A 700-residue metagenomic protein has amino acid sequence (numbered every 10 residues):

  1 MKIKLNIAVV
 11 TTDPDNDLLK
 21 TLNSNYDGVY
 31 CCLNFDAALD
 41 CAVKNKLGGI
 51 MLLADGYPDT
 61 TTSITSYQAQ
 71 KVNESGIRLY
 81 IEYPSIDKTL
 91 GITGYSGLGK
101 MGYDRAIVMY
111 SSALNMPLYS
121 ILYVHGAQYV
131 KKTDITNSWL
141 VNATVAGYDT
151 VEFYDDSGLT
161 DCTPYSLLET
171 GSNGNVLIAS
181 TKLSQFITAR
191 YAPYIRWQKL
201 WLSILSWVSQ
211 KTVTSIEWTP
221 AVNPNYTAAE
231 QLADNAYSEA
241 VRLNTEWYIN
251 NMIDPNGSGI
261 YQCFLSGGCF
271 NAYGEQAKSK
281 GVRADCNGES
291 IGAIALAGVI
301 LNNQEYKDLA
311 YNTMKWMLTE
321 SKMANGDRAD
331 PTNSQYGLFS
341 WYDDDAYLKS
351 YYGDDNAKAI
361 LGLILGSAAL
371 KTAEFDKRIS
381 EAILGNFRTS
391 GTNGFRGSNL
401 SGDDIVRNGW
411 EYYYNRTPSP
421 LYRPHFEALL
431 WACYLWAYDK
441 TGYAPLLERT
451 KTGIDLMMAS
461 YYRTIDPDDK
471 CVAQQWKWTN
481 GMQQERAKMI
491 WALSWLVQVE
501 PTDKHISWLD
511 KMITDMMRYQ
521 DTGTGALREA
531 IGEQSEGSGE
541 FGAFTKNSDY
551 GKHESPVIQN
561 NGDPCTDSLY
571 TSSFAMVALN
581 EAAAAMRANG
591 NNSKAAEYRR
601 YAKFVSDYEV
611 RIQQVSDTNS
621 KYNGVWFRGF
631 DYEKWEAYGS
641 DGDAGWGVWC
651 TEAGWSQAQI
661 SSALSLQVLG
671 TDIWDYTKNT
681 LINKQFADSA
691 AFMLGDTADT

Functional and structural regions predicted by a protein language model:
L5-G91: Helical hinge/lid and interdomain linker segments adjacent to catalytic or ligand-binding clefts that mediate domain
L5-N6, D17, M51, V72 (+2 more regions): Extracellular ligand-binding/catalytic regions of CAZymes and related secreted enzymes and adhesion modules
L79-Y154: An acidic, glycine-rich "communication" segment
S206-C286, E305-Y347, S380-Y414, K451-T452 (+4 more regions): Low-complexity, Ser/Thr/Pro/Gly-enriched N-terminal "stalk/linker" regions
P224-A228, G281-V299, D344-A368, E411-D439 (+4 more regions): Well-ordered alpha-helical segments within folded domains of soluble proteins
E230-R242, A297-M314, I364-L384, Y434-K451 (+3 more regions): Structural helix-adjacent loops and short alpha-helical linkers that scaffold large soluble proteins
L243-Q262, D455-P467, K511-G645, Q667-T700: Non-catalytic carbohydrate-binding regions of carbohydrate-active enzymes
A368, A373, L384-F395, L400-A444 (+8 more regions): Active-site lining segments of carbohydrate-active enzymes
